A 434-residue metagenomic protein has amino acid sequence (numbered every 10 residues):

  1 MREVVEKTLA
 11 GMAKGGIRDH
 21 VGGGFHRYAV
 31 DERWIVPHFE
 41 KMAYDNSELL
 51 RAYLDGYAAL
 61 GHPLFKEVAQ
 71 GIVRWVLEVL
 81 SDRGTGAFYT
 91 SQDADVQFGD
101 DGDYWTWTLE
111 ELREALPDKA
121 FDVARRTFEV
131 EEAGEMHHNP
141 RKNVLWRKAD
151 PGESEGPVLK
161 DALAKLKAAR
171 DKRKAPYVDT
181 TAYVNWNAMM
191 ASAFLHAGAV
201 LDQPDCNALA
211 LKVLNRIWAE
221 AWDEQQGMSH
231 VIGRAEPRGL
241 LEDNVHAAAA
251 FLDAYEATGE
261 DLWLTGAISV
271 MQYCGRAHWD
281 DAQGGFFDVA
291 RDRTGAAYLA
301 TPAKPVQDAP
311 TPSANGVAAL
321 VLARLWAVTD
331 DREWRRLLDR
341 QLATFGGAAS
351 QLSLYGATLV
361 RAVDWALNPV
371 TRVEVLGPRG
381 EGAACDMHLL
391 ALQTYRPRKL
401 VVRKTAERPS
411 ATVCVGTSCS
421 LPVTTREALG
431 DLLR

Functional and structural regions predicted by a protein language model:
M1-R434: Glycan-recognition and catalytic cores of secretory/periplasmic carbohydrate-active enzymes
